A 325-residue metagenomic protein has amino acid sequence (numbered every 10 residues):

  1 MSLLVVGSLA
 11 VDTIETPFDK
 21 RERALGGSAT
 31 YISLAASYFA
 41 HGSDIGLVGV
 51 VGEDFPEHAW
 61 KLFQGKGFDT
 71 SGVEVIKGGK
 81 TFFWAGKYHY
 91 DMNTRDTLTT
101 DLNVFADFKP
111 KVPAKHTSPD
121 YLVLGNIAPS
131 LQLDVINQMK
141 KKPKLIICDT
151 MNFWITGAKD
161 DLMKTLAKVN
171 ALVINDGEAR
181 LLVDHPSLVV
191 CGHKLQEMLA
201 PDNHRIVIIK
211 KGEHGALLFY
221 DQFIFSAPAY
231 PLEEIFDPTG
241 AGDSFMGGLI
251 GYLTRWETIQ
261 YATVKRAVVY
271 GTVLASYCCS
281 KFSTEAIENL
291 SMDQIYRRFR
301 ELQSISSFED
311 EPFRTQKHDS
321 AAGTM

Functional and structural regions predicted by a protein language model:
M1-L4: Extreme N-terminal starter segment of soluble prokaryotic enzymes
V11-R23, A40-V123, N137-K142, I295-M325: Conserved N-terminal subdomain of the carbohydrate kinase-like
D19-A35: Short catalytic helix/loop segments, enriched in acidic residues and glycine and frequently bearing histidine
L34, F83-K87, G215-F219: Short beta-strand scaffold segments in enzyme catalytic cores
L34-D44, Y252-T254: Alpha-helix C-terminal capping segments
A36, N175, G242: Short, conserved phosphate/pyrophosphate- and ester-handling motifs at nucleotide-, phospho-/glycolipid
N137-L145, N152-S226: Conserved phosphate/ATP/ADP-binding segment of small-molecule kinases
V189-M325: Conserved phosphate-binding/catalytic region of the ribokinase-like
